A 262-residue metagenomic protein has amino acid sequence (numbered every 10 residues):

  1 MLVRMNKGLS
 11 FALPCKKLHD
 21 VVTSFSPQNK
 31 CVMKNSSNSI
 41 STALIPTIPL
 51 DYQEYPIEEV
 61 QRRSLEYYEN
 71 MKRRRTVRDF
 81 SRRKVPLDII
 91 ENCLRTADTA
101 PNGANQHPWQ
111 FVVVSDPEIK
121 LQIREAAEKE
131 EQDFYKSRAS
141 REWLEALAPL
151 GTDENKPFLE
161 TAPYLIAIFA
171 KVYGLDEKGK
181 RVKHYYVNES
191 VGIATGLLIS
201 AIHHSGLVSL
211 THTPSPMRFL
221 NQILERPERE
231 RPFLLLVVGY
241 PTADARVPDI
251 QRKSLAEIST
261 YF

Functional and structural regions predicted by a protein language model:
L2-V77, S81-N92, Q122-E125, D133 (+1 more regions): N-terminal accessory segments that position/regulate proteins before the catalytic core
K34-R63, D153, L234-F262: C-terminal helix-cap and adjacent tail motif
I40, H107, V112-V191: Glycine/small-residue-rich phosphate/adenosyl-binding loop
R74, C93-A97, I166, V172-I223: Small-aliphatic-rich amphipathic alpha-helix that forms the alpha element of a beta-alpha
T96-D98, P149-E154, L220-Q222, A245: Glycine-rich, charged/polar anion/phosphate-binding loops that engage phosphate groups from diverse ligands
D98-A104: Glycine-rich phosphate/pyrophosphate-binding beta-alpha loops
A162-Y164, S205, P232-L234: Generic beta-strand structural signal
L220-F233: Short, electropositive alpha-helical surface patch
